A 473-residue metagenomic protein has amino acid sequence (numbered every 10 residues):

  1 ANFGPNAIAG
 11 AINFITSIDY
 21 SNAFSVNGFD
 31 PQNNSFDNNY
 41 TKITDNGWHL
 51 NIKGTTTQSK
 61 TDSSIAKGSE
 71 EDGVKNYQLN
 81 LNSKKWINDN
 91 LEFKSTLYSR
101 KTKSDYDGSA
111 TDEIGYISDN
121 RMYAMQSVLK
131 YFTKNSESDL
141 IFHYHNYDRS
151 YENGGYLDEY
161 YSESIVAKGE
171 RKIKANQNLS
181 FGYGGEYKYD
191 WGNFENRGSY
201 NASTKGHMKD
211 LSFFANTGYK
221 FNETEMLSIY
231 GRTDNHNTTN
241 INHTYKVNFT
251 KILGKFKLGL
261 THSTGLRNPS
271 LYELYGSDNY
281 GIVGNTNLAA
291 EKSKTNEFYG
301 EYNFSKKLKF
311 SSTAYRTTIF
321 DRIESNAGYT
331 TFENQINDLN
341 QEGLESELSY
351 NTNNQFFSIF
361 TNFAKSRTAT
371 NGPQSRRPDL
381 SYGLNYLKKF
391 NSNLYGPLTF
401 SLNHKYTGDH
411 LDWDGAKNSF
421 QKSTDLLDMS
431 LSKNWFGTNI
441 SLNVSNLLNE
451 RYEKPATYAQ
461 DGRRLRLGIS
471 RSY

Functional and structural regions predicted by a protein language model:
A1-A23: A beta-strand signature from Gram-negative outer-membrane beta-barrel systems, especially the internal plug domain
N13, Y20-N22, S35-N120, D409: Periplasmic-side early beta-strands and strand-to-turn transitions of outer-membrane beta-barrels
I18, E113-A124, V128, I252-K257 (+4 more regions): Outer-membrane beta-barrel signature, preferentially recognizing the C-terminal barrel domain of Gram-negative
G28-Q32, G68-N76, E113-R121, Y156-E163 (+7 more regions): Replace "Gram-negative outer membrane beta-barrel proteins" with "bacterial and organellar outer membrane beta-barrel
N38-D45, L81-K85, S127-Y131, A167-I173 (+8 more regions): Residues on the lipid-exposed face of transmembrane beta-strands in outer-membrane beta-barrel proteins
K84-T102, Y116-I252, L308-Y315, L348-F360: Face-selective signature of the C-terminal outer-membrane beta-barrel domain
F181, K220-T224, N303-K306, F310-I319 (+3 more regions): Gram-negative outer-membrane beta-barrel transporters
I359, Y406-W413, L431-Y473: C-terminal beta-signal and adjacent terminal beta-strands/loops of Gram-negative outer-membrane beta-barrel proteins
